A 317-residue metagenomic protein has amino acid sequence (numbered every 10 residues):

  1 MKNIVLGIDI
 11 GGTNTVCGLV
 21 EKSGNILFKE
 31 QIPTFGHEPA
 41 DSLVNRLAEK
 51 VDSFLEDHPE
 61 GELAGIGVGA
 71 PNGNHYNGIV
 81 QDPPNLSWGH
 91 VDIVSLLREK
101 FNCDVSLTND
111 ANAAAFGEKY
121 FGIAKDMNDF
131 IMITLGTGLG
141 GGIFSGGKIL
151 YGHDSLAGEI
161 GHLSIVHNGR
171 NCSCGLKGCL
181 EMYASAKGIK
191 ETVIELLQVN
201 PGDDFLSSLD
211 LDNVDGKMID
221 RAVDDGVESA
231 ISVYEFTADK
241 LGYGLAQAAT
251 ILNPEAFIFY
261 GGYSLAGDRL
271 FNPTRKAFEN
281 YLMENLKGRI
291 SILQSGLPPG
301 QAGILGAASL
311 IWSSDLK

Functional and structural regions predicted by a protein language model:
M1-G65, H75-N77, S95, E99-V105 (+4 more regions): ATP-binding/phosphotransfer module of carbohydrate and carboxylate kinases, centering on a glycine-rich
T15-L19, N72, G140-F144: Short beta-strand scaffold segments in enzyme catalytic cores
T34-F35, A157-E159: A short acidic/small-residue loop/turn micro-motif
V80-G89: A charged helix-plus-loop insertion that forms the helical arch/lid used to bind and gate nucleic-acid substrates
L107-A111: Short loop/edge segments at beta-strand edges and connector loops that shape dinucleotide/nucleotide cofactor-binding
A114-Y120, I143, H162-L163: Adenylate-forming
